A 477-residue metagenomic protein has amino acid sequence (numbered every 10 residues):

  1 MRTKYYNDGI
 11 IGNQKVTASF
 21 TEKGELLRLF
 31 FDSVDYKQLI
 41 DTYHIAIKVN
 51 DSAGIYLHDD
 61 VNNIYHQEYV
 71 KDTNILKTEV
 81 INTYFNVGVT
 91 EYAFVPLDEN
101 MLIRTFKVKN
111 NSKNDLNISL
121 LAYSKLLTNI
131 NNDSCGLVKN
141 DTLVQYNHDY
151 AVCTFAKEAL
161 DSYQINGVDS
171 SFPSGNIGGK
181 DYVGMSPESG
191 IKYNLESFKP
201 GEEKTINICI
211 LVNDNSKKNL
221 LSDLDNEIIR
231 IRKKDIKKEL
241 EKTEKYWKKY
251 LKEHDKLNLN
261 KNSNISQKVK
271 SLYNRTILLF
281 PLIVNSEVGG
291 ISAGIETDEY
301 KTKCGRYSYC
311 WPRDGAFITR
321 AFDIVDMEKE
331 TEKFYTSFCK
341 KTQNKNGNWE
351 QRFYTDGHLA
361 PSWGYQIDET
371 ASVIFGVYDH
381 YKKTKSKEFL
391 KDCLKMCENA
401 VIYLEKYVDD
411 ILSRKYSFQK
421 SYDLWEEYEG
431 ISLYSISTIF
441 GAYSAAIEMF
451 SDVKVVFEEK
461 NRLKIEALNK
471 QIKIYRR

Functional and structural regions predicted by a protein language model:
M1-N82, V144-S171, T243-S266: An extended acidic
Y5-N7, F31, K242, Y246-E253 (+6 more regions): Solvent-exposed loop and edge beta-strand segments that line ligand/cofactor-binding and catalytic clefts
T83-R306, K387-E388: Acidic/polar, glycine-enriched structural segments that form the non-catalytic walls/loops of the carbohydrate-binding
K109-N110, T243, Y307-I411, I436 (+1 more regions): Aromatic-rich carbohydrate-recognition surfaces in CAZymes
I177-V183, S286-E299, N344-Q351, I374 (+1 more regions): Active-site-adjacent bridging/hinge elements
L259-K270, V288, F322-Y335, H380-E398 (+1 more regions): Structural helix-adjacent loops and short alpha-helical linkers that scaffold large soluble proteins
K270, Y307, N346-R352, L412-R477: Catalytic cores of carbohydrate-active enzymes
R275-L282, K333, S337-K341, M396-Y407 (+2 more regions): Alpha-helical scaffold segments in carbohydrate-active enzymes
